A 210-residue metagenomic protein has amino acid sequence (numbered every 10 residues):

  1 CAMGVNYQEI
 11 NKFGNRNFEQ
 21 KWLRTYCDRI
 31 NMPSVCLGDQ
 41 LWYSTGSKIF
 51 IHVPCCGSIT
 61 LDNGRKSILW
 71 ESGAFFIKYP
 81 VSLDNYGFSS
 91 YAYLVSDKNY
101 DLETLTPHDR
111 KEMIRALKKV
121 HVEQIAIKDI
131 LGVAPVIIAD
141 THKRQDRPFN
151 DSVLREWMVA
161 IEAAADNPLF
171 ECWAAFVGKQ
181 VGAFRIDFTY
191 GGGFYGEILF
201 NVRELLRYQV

Functional and structural regions predicted by a protein language model:
G4-S44, V81-Y86, K98-L206: A conserved beta-strand-loop-helix scaffold within acyl/acetyltransferase catalytic domains
Q40, T45-S58: STAS-typified acidic loop motif
V53, G87-K98: Active-site regions of enzymes building and remodeling cell-envelope glycoconjugates
L61-S89: Non-catalytic accessory segments adjacent to catalytic cores
